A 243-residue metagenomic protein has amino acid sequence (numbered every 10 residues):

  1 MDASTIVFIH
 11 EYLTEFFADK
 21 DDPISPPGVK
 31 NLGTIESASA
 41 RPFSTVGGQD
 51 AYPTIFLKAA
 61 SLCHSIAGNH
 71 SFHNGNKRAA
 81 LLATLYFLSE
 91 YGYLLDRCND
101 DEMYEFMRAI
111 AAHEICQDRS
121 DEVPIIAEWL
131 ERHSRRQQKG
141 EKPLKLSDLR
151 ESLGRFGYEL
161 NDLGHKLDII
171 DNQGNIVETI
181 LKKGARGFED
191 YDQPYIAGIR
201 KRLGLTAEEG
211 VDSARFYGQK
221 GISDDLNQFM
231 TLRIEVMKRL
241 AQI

Functional and structural regions predicted by a protein language model:
M1-H73, K77, L81-I243: FIC/Doc superfamily catalytic core
